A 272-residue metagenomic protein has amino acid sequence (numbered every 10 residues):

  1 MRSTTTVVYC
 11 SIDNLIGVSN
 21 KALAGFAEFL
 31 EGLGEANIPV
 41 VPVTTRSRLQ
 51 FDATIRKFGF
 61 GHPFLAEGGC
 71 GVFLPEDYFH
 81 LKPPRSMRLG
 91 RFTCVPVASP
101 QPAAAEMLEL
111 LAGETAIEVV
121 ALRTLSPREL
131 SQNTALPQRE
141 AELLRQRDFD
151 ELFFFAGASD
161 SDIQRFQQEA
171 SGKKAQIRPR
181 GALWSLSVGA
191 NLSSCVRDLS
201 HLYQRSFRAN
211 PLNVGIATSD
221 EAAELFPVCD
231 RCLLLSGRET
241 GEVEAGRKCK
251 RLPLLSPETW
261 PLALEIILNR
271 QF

Functional and structural regions predicted by a protein language model:
M1-C10, K57: Non-catalytic pre-domain segments flanking phosphatase-related domains
S3, L23, L183-F272: Mg2+-dependent phosphoryl-transfer enzymes with acidic/Ser/Thr/Gly-rich catalytic loops
T5, N37, G61, G68 (+2 more regions): Short, well-ordered alpha-helix to beta-strand connector turns
L15-I16: Hydrophobic "anchor" residues
A22-L122: Active-site phosphate-binding/coordination module
Q50-A53, E129, C195, E224-L225: Phosphate- and divalent-cation-binding pockets in alpha/beta enzyme and binding domains that engage nucleotide-derived
G61-E67, R139-A141, C232-G237: Short hydrophobic/aromatic-enriched beta-strand-loop microsegments
L111-V214, D220: Conserved acidic, metal-coordinating active-site core of Asp-based, Mg2+-dependent phosphoryl-transfer enzymes
